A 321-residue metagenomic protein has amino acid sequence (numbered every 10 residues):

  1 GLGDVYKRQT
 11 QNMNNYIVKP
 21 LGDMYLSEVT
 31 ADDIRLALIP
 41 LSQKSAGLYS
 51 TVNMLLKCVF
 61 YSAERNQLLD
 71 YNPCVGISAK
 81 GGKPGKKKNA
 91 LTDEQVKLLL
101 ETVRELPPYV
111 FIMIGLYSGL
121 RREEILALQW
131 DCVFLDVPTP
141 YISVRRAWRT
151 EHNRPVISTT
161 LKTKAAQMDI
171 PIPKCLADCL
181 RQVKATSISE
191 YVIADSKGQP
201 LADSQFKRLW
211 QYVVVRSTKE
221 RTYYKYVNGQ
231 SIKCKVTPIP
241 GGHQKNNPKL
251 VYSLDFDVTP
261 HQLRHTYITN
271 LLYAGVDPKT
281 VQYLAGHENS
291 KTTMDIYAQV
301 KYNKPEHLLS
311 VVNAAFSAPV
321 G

Functional and structural regions predicted by a protein language model:
G1-Y6: Short, small-residue-biased leader/transition segments that mark boundaries at the very start of proteins
N12-Y16, D23-I39, Q43-I77, R121-E123: N-terminal DNA-binding recognition helix of tyrosine site-specific recombinases/integrases
A46, E101-L106, S118, I170 (+4 more regions): Short, basic (Lys/Arg/His-rich) helix/loop patches that form interaction surfaces in the mid-to-C-terminal regions
A46-M54, R65-W130, D136-P138, A165-Q167: Basic, Lys/Arg- and aromatic-enriched nucleic-acid-binding interface segment
S78-A79, Q95, L128-V183: Conserved tyrosine-mediated DNA breakage-rejoining catalytic core shared by Y-recombinases
A90, W148, A177, A285-S310: Catalytic-site neighborhood detector that most strongly recognizes the C-terminal catalytic loop/helix of tyrosine
K97-T102, N153-S158, A274, D295 (+1 more regions): DNA/chromatin major-groove-contacting recognition/catalytic segments
V137-P138, H152-Q167, K174-L176, S196-K197 (+5 more regions): C-terminal secondary-structure termini that scaffold catalytic or DNA-interacting sites
